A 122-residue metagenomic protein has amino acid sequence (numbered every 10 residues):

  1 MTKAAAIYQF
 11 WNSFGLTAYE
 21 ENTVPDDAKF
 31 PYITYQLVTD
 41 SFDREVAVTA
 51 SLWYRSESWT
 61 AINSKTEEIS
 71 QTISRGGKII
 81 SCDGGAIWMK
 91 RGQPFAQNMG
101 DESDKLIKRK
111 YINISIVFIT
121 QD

Functional and structural regions predicted by a protein language model:
M1-N22, D26-D27, T34-D122: Charged, amphipathic alpha-helical segments and their flanking helix caps
